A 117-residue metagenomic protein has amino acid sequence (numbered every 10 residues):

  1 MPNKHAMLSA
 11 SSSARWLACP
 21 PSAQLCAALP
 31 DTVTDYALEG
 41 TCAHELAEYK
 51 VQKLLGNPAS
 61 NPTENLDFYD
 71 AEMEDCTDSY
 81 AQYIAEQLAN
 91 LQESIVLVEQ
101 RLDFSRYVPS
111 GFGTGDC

Functional and structural regions predicted by a protein language model:
M1-D116: Metal-dependent nuclease catalytic cores that hydrolyze phosphodiester bonds in DNA/RNA, characterized by
